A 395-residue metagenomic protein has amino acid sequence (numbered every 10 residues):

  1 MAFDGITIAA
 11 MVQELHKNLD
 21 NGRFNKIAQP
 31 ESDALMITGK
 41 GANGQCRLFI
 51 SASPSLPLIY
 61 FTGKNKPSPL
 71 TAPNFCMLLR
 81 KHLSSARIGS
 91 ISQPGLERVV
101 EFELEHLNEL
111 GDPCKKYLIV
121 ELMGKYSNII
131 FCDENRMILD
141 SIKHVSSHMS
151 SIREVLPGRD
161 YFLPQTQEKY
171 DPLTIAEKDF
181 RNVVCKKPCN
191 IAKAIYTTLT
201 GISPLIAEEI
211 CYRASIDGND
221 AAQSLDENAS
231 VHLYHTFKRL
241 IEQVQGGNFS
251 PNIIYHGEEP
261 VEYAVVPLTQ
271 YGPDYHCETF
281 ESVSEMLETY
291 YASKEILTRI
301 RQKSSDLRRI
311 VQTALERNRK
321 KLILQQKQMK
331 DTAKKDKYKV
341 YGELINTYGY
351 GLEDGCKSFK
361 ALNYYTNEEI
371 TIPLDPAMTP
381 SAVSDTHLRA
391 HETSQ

Functional and structural regions predicted by a protein language model:
M1-R389: Extended, highly charged segments
A390-Q395: A short, hydrophobic C-terminal helix/tail in secreted or cell-surface proteins
